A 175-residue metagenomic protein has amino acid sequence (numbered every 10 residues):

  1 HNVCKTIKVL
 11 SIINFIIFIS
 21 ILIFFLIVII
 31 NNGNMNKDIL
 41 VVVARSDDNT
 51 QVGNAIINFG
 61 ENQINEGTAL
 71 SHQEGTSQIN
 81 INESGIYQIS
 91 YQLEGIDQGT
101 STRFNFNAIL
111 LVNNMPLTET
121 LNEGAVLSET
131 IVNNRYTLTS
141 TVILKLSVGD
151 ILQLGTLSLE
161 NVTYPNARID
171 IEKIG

Functional and structural regions predicted by a protein language model:
C4, N32-G175: Extracellular jelly-roll beta-sandwich "head" domains, especially the C-terminal globular C1q domain
I7-V28: Single-pass membrane-anchoring alpha-helices
